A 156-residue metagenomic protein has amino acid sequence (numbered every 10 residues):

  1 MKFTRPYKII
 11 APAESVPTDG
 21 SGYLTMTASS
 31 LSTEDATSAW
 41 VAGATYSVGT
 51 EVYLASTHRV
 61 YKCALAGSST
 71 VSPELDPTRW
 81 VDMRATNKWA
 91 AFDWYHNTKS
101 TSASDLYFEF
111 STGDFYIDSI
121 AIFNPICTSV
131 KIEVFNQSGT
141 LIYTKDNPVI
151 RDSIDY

Functional and structural regions predicted by a protein language model:
M1-K99: Tryptophan-rich substrate-binding surfaces of secreted polymer-degrading and adhesive proteins
F3, L31, S56, A85-N147 (+1 more regions): Aromatic, loop-rich ligand-recognition surfaces of beta-strand-rich domains
